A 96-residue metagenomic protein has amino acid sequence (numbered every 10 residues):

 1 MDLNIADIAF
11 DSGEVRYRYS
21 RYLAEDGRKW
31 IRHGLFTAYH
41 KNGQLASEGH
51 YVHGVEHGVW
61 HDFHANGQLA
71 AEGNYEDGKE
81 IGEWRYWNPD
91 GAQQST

Functional and structural regions predicted by a protein language model:
M1-T96: Glycine/tyrosine- and acidic-biased, solvent-exposed loop/turn segments at the edges of beta-strands
